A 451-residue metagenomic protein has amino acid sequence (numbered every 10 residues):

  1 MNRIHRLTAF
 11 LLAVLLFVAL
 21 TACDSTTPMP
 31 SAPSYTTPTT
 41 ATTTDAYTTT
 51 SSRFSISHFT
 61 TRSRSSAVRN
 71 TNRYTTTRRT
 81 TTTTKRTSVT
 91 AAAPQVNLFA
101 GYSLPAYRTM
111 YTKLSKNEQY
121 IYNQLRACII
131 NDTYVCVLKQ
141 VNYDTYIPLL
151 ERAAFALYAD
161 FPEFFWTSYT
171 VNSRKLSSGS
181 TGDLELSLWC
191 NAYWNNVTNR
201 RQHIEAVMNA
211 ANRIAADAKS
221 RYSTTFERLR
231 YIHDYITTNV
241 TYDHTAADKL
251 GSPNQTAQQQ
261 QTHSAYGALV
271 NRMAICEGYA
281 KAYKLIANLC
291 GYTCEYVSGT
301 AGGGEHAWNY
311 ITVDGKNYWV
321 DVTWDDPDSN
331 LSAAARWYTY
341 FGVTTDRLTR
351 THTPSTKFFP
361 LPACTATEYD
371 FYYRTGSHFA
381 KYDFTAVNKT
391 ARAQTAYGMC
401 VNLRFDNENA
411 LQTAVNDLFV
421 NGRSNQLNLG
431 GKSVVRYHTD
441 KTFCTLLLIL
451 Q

Functional and structural regions predicted by a protein language model:
M1-L11: Bacterial N-terminal signal peptides that target proteins for export
V18-A22: C-terminal motif of bacterial Sec signal peptides marking the signal peptidase cleavage site
D24-T224, T349-Q451: N-terminal accessory/pre-domain segments preceding catalytic cores
N199-A268: Secondary-structure boundary elements
V207, R228, I275, Y279 (+1 more regions): Hydrophobic (often cysteine-bearing) scaffold residues that line and stabilize catalytic clefts of nucleotide/cofactor
T238-D243, I275-C276, T300-G304, W324-D328 (+2 more regions): Solvent-exposed loop/turn segments at secondary-structure junctions within structured extracellular/periplasmic domains
A265-Y279: A short, highly charged nucleic-acid-interacting micro-segment common to nuclease and nuclease-linked defense proteins
E277-R347: Hydrophobic/aromatic-rich core segments of domains that either
